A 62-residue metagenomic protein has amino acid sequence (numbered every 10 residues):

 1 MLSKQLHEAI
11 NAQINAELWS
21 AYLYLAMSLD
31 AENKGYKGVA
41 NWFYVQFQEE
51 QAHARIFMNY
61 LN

Functional and structural regions predicted by a protein language model:
M1-N62: Iron-associated oxidoreductase/ferritin-like identity signal
